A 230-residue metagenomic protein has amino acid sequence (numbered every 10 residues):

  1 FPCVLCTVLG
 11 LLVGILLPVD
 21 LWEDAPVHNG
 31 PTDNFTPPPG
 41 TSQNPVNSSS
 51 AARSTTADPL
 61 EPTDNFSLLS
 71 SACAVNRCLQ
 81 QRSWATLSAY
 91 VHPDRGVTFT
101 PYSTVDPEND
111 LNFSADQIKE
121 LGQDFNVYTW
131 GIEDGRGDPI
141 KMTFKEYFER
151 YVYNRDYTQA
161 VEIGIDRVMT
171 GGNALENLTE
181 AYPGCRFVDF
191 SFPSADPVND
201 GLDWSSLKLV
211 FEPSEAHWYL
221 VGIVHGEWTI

Functional and structural regions predicted by a protein language model:
P2-L16: Hydrophobic membrane-insertion alpha-helices, especially the h-region of bacterial N-terminal signal peptides
L12-N29: Hydrophobic single-pass membrane-insertion segments
G30-G40: Extracellular/lumenal/periplasmic "stalk" regions immediately C-terminal to a signal peptide or transmembrane helix
P38-R77, Q81, A89, P93 (+3 more regions): Short, low-complexity N-terminal intrinsically disordered segments enriched in polar/charged residues
D94-I165: Surface-exposed acidic loop/strand-edge motifs in secreted or periplasmic proteins that form small linear binding
E146, R155-I230: Short beta-strand edge/turn micro-motifs at domain boundaries
